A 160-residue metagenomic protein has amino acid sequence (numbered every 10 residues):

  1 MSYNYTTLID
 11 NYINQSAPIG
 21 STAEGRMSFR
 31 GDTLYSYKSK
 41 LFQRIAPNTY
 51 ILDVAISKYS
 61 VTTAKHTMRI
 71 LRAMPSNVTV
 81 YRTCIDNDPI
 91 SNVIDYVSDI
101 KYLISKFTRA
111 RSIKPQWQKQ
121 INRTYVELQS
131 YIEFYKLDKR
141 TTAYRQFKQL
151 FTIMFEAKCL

Functional and structural regions predicted by a protein language model:
M1-L160: Terminal leader/tail segments of proteins
